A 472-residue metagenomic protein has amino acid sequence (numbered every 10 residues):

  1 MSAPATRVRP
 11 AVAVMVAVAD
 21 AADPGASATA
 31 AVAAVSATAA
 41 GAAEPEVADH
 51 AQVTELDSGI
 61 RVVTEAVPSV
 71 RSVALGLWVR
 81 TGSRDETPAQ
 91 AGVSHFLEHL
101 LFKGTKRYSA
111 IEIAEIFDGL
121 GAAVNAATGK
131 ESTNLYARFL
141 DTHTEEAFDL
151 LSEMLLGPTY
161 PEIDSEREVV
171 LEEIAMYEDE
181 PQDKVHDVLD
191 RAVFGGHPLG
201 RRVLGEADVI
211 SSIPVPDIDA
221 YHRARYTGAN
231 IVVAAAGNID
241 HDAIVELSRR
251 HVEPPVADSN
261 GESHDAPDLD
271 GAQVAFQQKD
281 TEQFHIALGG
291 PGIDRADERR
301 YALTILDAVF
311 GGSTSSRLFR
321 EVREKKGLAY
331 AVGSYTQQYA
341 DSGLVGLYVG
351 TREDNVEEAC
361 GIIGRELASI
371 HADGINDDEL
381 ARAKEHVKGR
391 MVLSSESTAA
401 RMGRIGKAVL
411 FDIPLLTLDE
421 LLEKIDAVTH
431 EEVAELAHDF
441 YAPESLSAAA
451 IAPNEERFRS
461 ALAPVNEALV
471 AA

Functional and structural regions predicted by a protein language model:
S2-S36, E55, A110-P267, F276-Q277 (+5 more regions): Charge-rich, well-structured scaffold segments of protease-associated domains
A43-E44: Short, structured beta-strand/loop micro-motifs enriched in basic residues and often containing a Trp
V47-H50: Short, small/polar residue-rich loop motifs at catalytic or cofactor-binding pockets
Q52-T54, V62: N-terminal signal-anchor transmembrane helix
G59, A66-F117, E298-F310, L318-V322: Active/ligand-binding-proximal structured segments within catalytic/core domains that scaffold catalytic residues
Q273: Active-site glycine/GP-rich loop and adjacent strand/helix microenvironment that borders small-molecule binding pockets
S315: Functionally critical, cavity-lining and gating residues within the transmembrane helices of 12-TM secondary
